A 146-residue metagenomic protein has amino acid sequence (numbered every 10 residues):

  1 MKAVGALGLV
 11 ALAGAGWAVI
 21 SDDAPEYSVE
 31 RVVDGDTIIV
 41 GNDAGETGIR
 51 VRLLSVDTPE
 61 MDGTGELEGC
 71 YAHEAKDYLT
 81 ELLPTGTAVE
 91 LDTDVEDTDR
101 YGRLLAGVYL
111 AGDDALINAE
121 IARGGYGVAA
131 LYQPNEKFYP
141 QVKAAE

Functional and structural regions predicted by a protein language model:
K2-E146: Small beta-barrel nucleic-acid-binding modules, primarily SNase/OB-fold domains and secondarily Tudor-like barrels
